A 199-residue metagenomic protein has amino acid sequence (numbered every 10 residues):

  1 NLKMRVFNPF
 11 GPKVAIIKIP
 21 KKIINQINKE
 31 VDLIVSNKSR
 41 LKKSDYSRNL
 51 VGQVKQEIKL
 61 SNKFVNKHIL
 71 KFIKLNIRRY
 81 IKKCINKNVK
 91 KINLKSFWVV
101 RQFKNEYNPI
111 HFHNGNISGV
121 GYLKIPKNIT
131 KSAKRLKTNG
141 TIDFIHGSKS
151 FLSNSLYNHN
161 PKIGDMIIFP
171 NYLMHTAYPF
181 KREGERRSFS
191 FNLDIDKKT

Functional and structural regions predicted by a protein language model:
L2-K87, N105-N108: Non-heme Fe(II)/2-oxoglutarate
K13-A15, E185-F189: Short beta-strand micro-motifs in enzyme catalytic cores
I17, G121, F191-L193: Preference for bulky hydrophobic residues occupying beta-strand positions in well-ordered beta-sheet regions
I27-V31, A177, F189: A structural signal for short hydrophobic/aromatic patches embedded in well-ordered alpha helices
N86-F97: A short coil-to-beta-strand element that immediately follows conserved catalytic motifs
K95-I168, T176-Y178, E185, I195-D196: Catalytic core of non-heme Fe(II) oxygenases with the double-stranded beta-helix
T199: Acidic, carboxylate-rich catalytic segments that either coordinate divalent cations
